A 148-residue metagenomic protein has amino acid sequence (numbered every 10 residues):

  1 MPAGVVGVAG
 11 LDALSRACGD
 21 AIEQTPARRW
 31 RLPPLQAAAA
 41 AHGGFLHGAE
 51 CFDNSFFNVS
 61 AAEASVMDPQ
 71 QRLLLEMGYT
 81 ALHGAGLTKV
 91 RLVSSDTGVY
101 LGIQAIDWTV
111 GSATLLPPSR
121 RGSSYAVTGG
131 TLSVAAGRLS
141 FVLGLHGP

Functional and structural regions predicted by a protein language model:
M1-P148: Cys-dependent condensing catalytic cores that perform Claisen condensation/acyl-transfer in fatty-acid/polyketide
